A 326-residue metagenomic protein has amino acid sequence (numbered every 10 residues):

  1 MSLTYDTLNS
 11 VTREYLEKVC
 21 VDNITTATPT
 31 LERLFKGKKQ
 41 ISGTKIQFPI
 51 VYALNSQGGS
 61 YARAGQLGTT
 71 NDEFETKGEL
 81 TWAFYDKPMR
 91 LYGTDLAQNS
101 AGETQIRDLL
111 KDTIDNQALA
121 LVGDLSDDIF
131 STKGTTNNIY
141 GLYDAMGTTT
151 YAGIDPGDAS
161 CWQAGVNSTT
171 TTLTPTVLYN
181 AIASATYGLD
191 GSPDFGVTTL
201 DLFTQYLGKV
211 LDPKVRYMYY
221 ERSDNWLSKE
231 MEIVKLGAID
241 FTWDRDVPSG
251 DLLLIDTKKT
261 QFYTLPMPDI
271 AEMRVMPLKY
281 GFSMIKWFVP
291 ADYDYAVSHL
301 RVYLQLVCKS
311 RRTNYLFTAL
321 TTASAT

Functional and structural regions predicted by a protein language model:
M1-T326: Flexible, glycine/threonine- and acidic-rich loop/arm segments that mediate assembly and lattice contacts in viral
